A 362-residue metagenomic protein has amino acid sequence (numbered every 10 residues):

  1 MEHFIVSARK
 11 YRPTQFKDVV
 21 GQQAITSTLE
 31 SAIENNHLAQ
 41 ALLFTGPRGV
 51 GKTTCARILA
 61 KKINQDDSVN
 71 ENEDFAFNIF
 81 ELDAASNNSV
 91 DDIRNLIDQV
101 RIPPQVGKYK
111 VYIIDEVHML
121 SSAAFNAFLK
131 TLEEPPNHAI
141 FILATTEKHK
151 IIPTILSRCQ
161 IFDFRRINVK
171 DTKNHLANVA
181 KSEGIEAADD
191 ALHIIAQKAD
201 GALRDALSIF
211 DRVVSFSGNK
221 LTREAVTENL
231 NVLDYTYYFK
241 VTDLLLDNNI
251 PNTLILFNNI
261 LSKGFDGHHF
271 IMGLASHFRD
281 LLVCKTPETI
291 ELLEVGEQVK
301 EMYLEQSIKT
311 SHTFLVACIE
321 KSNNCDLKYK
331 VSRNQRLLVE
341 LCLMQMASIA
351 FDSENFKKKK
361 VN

Functional and structural regions predicted by a protein language model:
M1-I161, D171, V179: P-loop/Walker A NTP-binding region and its immediately flanking N-terminal helices in P-loop NTPase folds
V50, A56-Q65, D92-N95, K108 (+2 more regions): Extended, largely alpha-helical regulatory/partner-binding modules appended to the mid-to-C-terminal parts
